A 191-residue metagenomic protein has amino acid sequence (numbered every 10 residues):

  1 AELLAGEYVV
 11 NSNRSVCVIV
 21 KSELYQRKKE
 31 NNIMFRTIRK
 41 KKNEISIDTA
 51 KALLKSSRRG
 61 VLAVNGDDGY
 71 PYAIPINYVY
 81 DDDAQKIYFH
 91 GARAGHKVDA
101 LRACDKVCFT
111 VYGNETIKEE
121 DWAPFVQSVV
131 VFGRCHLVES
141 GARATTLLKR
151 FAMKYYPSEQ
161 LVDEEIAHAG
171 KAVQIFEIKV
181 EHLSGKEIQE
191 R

Functional and structural regions predicted by a protein language model:
E2-N13: Extreme N-terminal basic, low-complexity initiation segments that serve as generic localization/processing leaders
V18, E23-Q26, N31-K55: Extreme N-terminal tail/first-helix region
I33-K41, T116-R191: Charged, gly/pro-rich active-site loop segments
E44-S46, S56-V61, S158-L161: Short Pro/Gly-enriched beta-strand edge/turn motifs at strand-loop
L53-L54, A100-L101, F151: A generic structural signal for nonpolar/aromatic side chains embedded in well-ordered alpha-helices
S57-R93, F109: Short beta-strand segments
V61, Y88, C108, F132 (+1 more regions): Beta-strand secondary-structure signal
H96-A123: Helix-adjacent hinge/juxtasegments
